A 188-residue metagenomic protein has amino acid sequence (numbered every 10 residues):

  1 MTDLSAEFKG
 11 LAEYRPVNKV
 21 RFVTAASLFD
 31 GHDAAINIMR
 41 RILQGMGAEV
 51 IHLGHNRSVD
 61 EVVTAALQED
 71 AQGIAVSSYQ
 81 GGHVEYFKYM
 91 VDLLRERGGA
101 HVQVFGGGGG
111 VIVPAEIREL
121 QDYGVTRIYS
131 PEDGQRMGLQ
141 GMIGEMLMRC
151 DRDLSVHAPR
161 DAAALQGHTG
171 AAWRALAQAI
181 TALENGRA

Functional and structural regions predicted by a protein language model:
T2-F22, L28-F29, V63, Y89-F105 (+4 more regions): Hydrophobic packing and interface segments
T2-K9, Q140-A188: Extreme N-terminal, non-catalytic leader segments that precede Walker-type/kinase nucleotide-binding cores
R21-T24, D33, Q121: Alpha-helical protein-protein interaction elements
A26-G31, V50-G54, G167, A182: A short N-terminal beta->alpha junction/helix N-cap motif
F29, I36-M142: Cofactor-cradling patches in redox/metallo enzymes
